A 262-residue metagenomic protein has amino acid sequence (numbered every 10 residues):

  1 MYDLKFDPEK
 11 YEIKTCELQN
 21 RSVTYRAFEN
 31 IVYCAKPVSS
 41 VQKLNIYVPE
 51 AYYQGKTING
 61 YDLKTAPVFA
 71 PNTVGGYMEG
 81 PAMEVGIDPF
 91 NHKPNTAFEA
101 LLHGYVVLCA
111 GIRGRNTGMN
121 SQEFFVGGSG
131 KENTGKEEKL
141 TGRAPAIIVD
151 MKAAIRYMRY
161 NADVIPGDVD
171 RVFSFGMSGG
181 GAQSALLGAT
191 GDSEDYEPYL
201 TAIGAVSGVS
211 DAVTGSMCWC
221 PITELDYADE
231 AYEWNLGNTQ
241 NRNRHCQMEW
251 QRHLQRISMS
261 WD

Functional and structural regions predicted by a protein language model:
M1-T65: Catalytic-loop region of hydrolases
L44-P49, T57-E84, F173: Short beta-strand element of the alpha/beta-hydrolase
G75-E84, V107, Y157, V164: Serine-hydrolase catalytic-loop signature spanning alpha/beta hydrolases and amidase-signature enzymes
E84-V107, T201-I203, S207: Short amphipathic alpha-helix adjacent to the substrate-entry channel of hydrolases
A97-M119, K131: Conserved alpha/beta-hydrolase
G114-G127, K131-E137, Y227: Glycine-rich "HGGG/HGxG" loop immediately N-terminal to the catalytic nucleophile of the alpha/beta-hydrolase
S129-V164: Alpha/beta-hydrolase active-site loop
Y160-T239: Primarily recognizes the serine-hydrolase "nucleophile elbow" in alpha/beta-hydrolase and SGNH/GDSL folds
